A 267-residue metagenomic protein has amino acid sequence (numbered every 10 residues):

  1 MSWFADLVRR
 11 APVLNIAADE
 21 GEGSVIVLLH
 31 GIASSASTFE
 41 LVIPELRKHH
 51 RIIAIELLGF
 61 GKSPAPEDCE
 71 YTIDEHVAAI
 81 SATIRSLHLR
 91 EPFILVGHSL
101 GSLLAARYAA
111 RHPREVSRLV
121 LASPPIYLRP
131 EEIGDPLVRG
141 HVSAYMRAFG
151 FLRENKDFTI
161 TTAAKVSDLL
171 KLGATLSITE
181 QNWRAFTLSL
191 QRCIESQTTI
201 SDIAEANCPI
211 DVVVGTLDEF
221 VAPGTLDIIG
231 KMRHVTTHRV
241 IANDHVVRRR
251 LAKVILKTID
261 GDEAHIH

Functional and structural regions predicted by a protein language model:
M1-V27, R47-R51, V77, A82-P92 (+7 more regions): Alpha/beta-hydrolase fold catalytic core
A18-K62: Conserved HGGG/HGGXW glycine-rich cap/lid loop of the alpha/beta-hydrolase fold
H30-I32, G97-S102, G215: Conserved alpha/beta-hydrolase "nucleophile elbow" surrounding the catalytic nucleophile
A54-V96: Active-site loop/oxyanion-hole signature of alpha/beta-hydrolase fold enzymes
S102-P113, L119: Short glycine-enriched nucleophile-adjacent loop and the immediately C-terminal alpha-helix near the catalytic center
A110, R118-A148: Flexible "cap/lid" loop of the alpha/beta hydrolase fold
L121, P130-E132, F149-E205: Conserved alpha/beta-hydrolase catalytic His-Asp/Glu region
I210-N243, R249: Conserved loop-alpha-helix segment in the C-terminal half of the alpha/beta-hydrolase fold that carries the catalytic
